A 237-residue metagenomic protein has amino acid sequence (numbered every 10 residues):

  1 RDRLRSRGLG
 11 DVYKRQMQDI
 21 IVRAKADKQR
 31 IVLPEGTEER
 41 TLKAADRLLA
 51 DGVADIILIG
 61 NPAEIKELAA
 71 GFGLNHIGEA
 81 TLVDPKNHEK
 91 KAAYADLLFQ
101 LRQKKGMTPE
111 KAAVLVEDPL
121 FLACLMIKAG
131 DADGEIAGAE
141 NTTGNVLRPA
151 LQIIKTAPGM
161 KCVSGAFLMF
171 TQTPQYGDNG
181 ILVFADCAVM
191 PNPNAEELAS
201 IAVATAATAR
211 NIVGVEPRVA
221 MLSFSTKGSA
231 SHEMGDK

Functional and structural regions predicted by a protein language model:
D2-Y13: Single conserved hydrophobic/aromatic residue that forms the stacking wall/gate of nucleotide- or nucleobase-binding
D11-D236: Anion-binding alpha/beta catalytic cores of soluble intermediary-metabolism enzymes, centered on
